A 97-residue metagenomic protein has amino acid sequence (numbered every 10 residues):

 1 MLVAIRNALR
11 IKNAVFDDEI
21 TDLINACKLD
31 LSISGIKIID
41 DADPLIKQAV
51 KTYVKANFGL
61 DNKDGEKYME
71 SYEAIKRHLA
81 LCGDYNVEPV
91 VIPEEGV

Functional and structural regions predicted by a protein language model:
M1-I11, G96-V97: Short, intrinsically disordered N-terminal pre-domain segments
R6-V15, S32-I39: Structural recognition of short helix-loop-helix hairpins that underlie histone-fold modules
A14-F16, S32, L45-V97: Short loop/turn elements at secondary-structure junctions
D17-K28: Short, well-structured alpha-helical segments
